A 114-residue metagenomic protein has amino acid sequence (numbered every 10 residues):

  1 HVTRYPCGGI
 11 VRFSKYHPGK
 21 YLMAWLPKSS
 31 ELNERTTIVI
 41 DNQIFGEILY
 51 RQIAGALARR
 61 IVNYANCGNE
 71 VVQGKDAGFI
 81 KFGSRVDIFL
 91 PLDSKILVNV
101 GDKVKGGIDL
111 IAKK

Functional and structural regions predicted by a protein language model:
H1-K114: Contiguous, well-folded functional domains in the mature portion of proteins
